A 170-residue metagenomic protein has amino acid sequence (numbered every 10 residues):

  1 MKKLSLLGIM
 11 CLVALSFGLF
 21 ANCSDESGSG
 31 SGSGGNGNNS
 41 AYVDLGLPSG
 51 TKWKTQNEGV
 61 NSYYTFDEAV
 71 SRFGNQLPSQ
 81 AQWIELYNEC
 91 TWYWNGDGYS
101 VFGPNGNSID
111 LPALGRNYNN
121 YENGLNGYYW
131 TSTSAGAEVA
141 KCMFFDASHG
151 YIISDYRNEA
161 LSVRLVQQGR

Functional and structural regions predicted by a protein language model:
M1-I9: Bacterial N-terminal signal peptides that target proteins for export
G8, G30-S31: Composition-driven detection of intrinsically disordered, low-complexity segments
M10-L15: Core hydrophobic alpha-helical transmembrane segments of single-pass membrane proteins
G18-N22: C-terminal motif of bacterial Sec signal peptides marking the signal peptidase cleavage site
S24-E26: Bacterial signal peptide processing site
S31-A41, L47-V70, G74-R170: C-terminal, surface-exposed recognition/capping segments
